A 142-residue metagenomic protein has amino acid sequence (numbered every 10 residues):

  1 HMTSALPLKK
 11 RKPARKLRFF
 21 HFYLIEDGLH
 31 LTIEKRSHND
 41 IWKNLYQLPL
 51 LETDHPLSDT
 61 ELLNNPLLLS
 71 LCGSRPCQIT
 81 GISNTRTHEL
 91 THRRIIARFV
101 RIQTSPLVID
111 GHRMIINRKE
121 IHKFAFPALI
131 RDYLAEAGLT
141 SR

Functional and structural regions predicted by a protein language model:
H1-R142: Intrinsically disordered, low-complexity, charged terminal extensions of DNA damage-control enzymes
